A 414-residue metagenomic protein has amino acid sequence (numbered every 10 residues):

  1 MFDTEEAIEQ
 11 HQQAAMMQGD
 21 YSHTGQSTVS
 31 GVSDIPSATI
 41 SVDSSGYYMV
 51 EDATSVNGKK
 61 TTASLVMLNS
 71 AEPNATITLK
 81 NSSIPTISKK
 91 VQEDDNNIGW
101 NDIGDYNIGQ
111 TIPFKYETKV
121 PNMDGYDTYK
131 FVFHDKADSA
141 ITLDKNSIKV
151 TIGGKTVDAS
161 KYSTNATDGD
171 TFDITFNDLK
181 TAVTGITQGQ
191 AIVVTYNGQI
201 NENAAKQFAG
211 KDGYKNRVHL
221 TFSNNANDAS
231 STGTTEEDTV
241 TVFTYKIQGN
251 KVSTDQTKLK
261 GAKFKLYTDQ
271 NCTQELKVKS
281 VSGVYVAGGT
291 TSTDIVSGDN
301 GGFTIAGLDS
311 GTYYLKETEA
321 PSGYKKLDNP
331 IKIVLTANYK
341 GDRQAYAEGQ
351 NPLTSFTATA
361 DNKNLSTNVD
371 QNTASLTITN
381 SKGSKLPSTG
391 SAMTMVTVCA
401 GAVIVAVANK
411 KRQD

Functional and structural regions predicted by a protein language model:
M1-D414: Solvent-exposed loop/turn and edge beta-strand elements of beta-rich ligand-binding domains
